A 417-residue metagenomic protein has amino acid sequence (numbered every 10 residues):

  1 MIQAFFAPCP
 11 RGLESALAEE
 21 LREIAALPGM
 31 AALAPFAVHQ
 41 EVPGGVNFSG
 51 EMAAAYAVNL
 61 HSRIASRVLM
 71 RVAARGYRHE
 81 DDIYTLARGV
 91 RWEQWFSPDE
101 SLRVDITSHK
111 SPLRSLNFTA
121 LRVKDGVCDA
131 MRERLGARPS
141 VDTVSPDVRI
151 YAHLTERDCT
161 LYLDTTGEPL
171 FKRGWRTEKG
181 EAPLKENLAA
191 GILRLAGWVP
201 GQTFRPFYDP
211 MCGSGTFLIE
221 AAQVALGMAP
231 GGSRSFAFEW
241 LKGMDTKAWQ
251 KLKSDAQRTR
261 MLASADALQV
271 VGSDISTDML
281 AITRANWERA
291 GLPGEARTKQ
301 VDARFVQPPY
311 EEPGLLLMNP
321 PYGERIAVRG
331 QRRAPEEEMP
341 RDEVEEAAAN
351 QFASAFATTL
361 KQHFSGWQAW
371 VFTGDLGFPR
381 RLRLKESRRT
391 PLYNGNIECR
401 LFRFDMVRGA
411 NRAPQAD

Functional and structural regions predicted by a protein language model:
I2-V148: Non-catalytic nucleic-acid substrate-recognition regions in nucleic-acid-modifying enzymes
A4, P8, G12, L17 (+6 more regions): Conserved Class I SAM-dependent methyltransferase catalytic core
A53-L60, E168-F171, A410: Short, charged/polar, Gly/Pro-enriched secondary-structure boundary elements
Q94, Q257-R260, D302-Q307, A349-L360: A short, acidic, amphipathic alpha-helical segment used as a generic capping/interface helix at domain edges
I150-L163, F402: C-terminal edge-of-domain segments
L161-W198: SAM-dependent Rossmann-like transferase core, predominantly class I methyltransferases with a strong bias toward
L184-P308, L315, R325: Conserved S-adenosyl-L-methionine
P313-N319: Short SAM/SAH-binding signature in class I
